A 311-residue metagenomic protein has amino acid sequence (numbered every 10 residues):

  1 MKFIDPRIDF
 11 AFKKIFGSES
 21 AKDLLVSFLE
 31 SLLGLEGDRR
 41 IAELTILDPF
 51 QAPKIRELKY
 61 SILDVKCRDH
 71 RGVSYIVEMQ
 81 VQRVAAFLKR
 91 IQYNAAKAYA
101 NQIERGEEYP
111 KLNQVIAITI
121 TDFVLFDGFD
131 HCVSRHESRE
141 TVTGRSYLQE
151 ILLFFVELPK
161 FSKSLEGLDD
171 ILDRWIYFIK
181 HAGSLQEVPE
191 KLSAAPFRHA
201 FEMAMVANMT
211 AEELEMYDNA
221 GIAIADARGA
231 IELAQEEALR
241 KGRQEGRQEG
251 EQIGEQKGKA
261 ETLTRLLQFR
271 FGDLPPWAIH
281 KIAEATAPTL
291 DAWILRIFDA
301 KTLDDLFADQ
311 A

Functional and structural regions predicted by a protein language model:
M1-A311: Elongated, amphipathic alpha-helical interaction scaffolds
